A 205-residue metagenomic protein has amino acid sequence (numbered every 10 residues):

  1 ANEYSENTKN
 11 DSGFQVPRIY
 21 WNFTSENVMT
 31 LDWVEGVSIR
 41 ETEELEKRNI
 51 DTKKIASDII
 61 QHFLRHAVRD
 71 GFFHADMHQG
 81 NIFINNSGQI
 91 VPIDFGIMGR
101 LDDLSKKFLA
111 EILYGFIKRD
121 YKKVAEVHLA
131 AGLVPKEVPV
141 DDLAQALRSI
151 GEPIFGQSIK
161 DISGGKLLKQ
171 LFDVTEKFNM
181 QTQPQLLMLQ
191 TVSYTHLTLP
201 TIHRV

Functional and structural regions predicted by a protein language model:
A1-L197, R204: Conserved catalytic cores of large enzyme domains
